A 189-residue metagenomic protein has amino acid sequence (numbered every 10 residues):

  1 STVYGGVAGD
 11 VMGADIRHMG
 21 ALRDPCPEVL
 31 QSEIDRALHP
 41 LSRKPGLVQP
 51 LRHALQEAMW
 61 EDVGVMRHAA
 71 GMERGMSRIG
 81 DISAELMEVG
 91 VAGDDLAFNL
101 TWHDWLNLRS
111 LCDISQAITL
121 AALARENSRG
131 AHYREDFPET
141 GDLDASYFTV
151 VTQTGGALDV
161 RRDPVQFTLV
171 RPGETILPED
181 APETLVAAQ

Functional and structural regions predicted by a protein language model:
T2-Q189: Glycine- and aromatic-enriched mobile tails/lids
